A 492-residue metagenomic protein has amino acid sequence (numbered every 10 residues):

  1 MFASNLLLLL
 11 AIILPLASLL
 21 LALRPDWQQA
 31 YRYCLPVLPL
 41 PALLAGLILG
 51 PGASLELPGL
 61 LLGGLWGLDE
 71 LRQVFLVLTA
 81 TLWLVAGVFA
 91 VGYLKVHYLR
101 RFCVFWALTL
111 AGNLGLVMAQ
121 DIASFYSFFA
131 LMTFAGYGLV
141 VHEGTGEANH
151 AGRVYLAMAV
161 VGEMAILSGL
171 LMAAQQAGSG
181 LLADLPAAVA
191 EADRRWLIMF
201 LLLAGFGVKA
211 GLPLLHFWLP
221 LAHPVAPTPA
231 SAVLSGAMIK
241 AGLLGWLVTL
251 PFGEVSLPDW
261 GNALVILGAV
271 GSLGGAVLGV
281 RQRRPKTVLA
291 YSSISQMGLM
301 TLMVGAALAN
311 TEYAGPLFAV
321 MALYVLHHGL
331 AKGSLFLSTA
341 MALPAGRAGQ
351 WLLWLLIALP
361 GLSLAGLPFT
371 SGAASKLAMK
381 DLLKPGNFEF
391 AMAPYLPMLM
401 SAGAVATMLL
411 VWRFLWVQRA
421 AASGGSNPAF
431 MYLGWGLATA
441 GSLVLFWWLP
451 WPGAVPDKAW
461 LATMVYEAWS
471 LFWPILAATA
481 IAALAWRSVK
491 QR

Functional and structural regions predicted by a protein language model:
M1-L6, G63-R72, A123, L185-D193 (+2 more regions): Interfacial loop-to-helix junctions that mark the boundaries of transmembrane helices in multi-pass membrane
M1-V104, L181-D184, F217, R492: Transmembrane helix-loop-helix hairpins at membrane boundaries of multipass inner-membrane proteins
S4-A11, R72-V77, G261-V265, Y324 (+3 more regions): Alpha-helical transmembrane segments of polytopic membrane proteins
L10-L23, L35-P51, A80-G87, L170 (+4 more regions): Hydrophobic core of alpha-helical transmembrane segments in multi-pass integral membrane proteins
E56-L61, L185-A187, A378-E389, W448-W469: Membrane-interfacial helical/loop segments at transmembrane boundaries in membrane proteins
V85-K95, R100, L108-F125, A135-N427: Hydrophobic transmembrane alpha-helices and their helix-loop junctions in integral membrane proteins
Q350-L352, V411-R492: Cytoplasmic/organellar membrane-interface segments at the starts of transmembrane helices in multi-pass inner-membrane
